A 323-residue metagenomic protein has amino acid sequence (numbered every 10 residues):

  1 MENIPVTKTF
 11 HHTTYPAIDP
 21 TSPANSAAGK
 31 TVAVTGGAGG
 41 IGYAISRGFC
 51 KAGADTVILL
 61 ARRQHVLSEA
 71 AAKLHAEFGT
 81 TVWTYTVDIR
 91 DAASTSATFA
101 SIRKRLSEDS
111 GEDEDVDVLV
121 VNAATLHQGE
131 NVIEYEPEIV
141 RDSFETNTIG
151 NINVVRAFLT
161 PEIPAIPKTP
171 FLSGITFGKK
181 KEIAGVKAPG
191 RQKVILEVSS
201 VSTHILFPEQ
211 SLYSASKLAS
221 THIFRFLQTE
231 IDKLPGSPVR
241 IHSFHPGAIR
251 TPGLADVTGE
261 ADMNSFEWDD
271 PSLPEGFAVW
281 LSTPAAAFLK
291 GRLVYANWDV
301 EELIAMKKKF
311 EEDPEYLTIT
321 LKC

Functional and structural regions predicted by a protein language model:
M1-T31, P161, P167-F177, A305-C323: Non-catalytic terminal and boundary segments that flank Rossmann-like NAD(P)-dependent oxidoreductase
K8-T9, T13-T14, S243-F244, E260-C323: C-terminal helical subdomain
A38-G39: Conserved glycine-rich cofactor-binding loop
A54-A70: Conserved glycine-rich Rossmann-like NAD(P)H-binding loop of the short-chain dehydrogenase/reductase
A76-A93: Rossmann-fold cofactor-recognition segment
D117, T125, I133-I152, P170-T176 (+2 more regions): Catalytic Tyr-X3-Lys loop
V155-R156, R225: A short, exposed helix-loop element centered on a Lys and neighboring polar residues
I163-K180, A184-S237, G247-I249, A255: Catalytic loop of short-chain dehydrogenase/reductase
